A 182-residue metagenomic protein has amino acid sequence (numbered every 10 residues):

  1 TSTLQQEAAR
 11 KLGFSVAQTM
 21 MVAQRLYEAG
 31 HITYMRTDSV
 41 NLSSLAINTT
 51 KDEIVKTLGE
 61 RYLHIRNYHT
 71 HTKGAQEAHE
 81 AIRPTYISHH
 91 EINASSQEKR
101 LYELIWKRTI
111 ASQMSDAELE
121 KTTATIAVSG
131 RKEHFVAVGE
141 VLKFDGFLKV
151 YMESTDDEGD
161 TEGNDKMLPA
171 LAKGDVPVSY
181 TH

Functional and structural regions predicted by a protein language model:
T1, Y34-R36, S44, P84 (+1 more regions): Generic structural "secondary-structure junction" signal
T1-Q24, G59-H64, N93-Y180: Long, highly charged, low-complexity internal segments
Q5-A9, I32-S39, A81-N93, S179-Y180: Short hinge/gating elements
F14-H71: Extended, well-ordered alpha-helical scaffold/bundle regions in very large, multi-domain proteins
A17, A29-T37, R83-T85, A127-S129 (+1 more regions): Generic beta-strand/beta-sheet core signal
E28, V40-S44, H89-E91, S112 (+1 more regions): Flexible loop/turn segments at secondary-structure boundaries
A75-E80: Short, solvent-exposed loop/turn segments at the edges of secondary structure
